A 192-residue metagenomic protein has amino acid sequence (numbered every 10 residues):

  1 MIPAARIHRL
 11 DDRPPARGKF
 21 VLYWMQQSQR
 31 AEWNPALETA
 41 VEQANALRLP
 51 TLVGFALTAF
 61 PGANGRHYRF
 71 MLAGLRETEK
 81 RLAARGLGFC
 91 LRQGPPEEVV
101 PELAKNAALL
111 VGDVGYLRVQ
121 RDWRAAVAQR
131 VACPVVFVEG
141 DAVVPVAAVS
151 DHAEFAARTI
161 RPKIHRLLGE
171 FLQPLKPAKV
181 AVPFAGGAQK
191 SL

Functional and structural regions predicted by a protein language model:
M1-L192: Active-site "lid/cap" and pocket-lining segments within catalytic core domains
